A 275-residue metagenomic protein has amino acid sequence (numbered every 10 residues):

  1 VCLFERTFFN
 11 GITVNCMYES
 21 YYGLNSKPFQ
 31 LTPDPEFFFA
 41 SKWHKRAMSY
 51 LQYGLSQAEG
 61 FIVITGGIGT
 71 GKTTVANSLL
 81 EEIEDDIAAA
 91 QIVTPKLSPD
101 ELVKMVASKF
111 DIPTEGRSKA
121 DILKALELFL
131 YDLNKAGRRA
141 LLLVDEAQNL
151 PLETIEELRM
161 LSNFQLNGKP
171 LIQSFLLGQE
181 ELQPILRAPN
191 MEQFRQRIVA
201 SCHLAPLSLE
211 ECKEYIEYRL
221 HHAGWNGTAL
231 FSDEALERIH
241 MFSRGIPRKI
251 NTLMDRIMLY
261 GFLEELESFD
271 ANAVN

Functional and structural regions predicted by a protein language model:
C2-A58: A short, basic N-terminal segment
N15, H222-N275: C-terminal alpha-helical "lid" subdomain
L24-F29, D86-A88, L97-G116: Conserved NTP-binding/hydrolysis module of P-loop NTPases
E59-S78: Walker A/P-loop nucleotide-binding motif
L80-E82, L182-R197: Short regulatory helix/loop adjacent to the ATP-binding pocket of P-loop NTPases
I92-K96, L186, V199-E211: Conserved AAA+ ATPase "SRH/arginine-finger" region at the nucleotide-binding site
S98-E101, T114-E157, L166-P170, S208-C212 (+3 more regions): Mid-core helix/loop region of P-loop NTP-binding domains shared across ATPases and GTPases
S108-D111, E180-E181, P189, L207-N226: Conserved AAA+ ATPase "sensor/coupling" helix adjacent to the nucleotide-binding pocket
